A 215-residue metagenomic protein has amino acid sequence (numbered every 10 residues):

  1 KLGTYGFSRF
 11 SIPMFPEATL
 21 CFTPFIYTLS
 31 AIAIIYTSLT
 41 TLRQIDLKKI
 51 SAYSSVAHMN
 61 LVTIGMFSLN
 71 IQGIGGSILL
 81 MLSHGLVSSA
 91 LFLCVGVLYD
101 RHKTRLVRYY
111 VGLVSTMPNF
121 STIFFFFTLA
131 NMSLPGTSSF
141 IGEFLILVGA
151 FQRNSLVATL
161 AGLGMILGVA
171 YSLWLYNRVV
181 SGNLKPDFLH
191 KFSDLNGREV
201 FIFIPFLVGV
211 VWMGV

Functional and structural regions predicted by a protein language model:
K1-F144, V148-L173, N177: Hydrophobic transmembrane alpha-helices and their helix-loop junctions in integral membrane proteins
M117-N119, L173-V215: Cytoplasmic/organellar membrane-interface segments at the starts of transmembrane helices in multi-pass inner-membrane
